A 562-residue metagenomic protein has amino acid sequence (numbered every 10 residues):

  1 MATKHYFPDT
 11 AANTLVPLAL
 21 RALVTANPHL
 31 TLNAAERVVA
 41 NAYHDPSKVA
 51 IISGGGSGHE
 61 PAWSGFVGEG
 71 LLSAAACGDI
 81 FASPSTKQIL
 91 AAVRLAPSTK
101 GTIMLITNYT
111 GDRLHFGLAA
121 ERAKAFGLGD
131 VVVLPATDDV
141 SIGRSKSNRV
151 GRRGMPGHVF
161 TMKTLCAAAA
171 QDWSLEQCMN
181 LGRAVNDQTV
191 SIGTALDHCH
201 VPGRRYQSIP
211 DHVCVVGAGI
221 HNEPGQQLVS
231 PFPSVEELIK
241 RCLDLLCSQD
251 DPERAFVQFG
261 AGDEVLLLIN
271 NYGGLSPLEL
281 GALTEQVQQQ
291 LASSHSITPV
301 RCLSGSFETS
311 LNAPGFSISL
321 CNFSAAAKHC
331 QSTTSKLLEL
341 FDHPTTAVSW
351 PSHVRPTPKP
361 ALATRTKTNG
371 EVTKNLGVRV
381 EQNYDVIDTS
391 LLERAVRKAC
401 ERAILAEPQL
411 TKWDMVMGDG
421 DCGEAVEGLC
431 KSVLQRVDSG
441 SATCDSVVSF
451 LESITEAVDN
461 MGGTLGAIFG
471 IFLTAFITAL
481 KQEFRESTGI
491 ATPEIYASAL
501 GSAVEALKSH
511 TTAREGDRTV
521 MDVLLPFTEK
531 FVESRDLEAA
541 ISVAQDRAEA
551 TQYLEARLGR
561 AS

Functional and structural regions predicted by a protein language model:
M1-S562: N-terminal loops that bind phosphate or other acidic moieties and the adjacent beta-alpha structural core
